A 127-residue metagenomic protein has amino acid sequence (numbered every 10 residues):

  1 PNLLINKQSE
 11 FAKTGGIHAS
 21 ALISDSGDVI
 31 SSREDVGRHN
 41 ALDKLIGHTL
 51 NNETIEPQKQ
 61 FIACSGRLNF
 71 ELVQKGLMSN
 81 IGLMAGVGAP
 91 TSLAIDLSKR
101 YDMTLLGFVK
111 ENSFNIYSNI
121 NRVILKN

Functional and structural regions predicted by a protein language model:
P1-Q74: Conserved mixed alpha/beta catalytic, RNA-binding, or beta-rich assembly cores of soluble enzyme, regulatory
V29, L93-N127: C-terminal binding/interaction regions
K59-F61, I81-M84: Short active-site oxyanion
R67-L68, G86-P90: Short, glycine/acidic-rich beta->alpha junctions
L72, T91-A94: Short, glycine/polar-rich helix-capping loops at beta-to-alpha or helix-loop-helix junctions that flank or form
G82-G88, T104-V109: Short hydrophobic alpha-helical runs that function as membrane-insertion/retention elements
